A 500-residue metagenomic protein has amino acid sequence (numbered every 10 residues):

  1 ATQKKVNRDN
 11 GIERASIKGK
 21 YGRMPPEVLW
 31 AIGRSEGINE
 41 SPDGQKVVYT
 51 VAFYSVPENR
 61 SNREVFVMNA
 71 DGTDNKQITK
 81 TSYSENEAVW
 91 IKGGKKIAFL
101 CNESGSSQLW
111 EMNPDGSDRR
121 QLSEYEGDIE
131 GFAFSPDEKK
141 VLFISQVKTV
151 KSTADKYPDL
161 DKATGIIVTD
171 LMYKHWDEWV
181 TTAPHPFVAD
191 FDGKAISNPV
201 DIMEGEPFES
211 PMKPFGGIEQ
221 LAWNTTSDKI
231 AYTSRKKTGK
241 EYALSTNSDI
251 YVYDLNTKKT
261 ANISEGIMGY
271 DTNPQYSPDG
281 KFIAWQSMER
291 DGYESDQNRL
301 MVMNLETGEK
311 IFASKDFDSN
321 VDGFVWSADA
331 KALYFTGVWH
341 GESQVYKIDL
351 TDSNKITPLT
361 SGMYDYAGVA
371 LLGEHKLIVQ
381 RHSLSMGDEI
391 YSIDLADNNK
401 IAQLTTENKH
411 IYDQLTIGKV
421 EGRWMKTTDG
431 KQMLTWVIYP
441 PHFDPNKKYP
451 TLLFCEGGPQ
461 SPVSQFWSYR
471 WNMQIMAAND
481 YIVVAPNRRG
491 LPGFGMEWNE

Functional and structural regions predicted by a protein language model:
Q3-E13, E36-G37, F134, F143-V150 (+1 more regions): N-terminal targeting or regulatory segments adjacent to alpha/beta-hydrolase or S9 domains
Q3-S16, R63, Q146-G205, T233-D249 (+2 more regions): Predominantly five- to eight-bladed beta-propeller fold
E27-R63: Beta-strand-rich domains and repeat architectures in extracellular enzymes and scaffolds, especially beta-propellers
I32-V47, S82-L100, R119, E126-V141 (+13 more regions): Conserved beta-propeller blade repeats
P57-R63, N102-S107, E178-T182, E241-S248 (+3 more regions): Short, solvent-exposed loop/turn segments at conserved positions within beta-propeller repeat blades
E64-F66, Q108-W110, H185-F187, D249-Y251 (+3 more regions): A short loop-to-beta-strand structural motif that recurs across blades of beta-propeller domains
N69-T73, N113-S117, F191-K194, D254-K258 (+3 more regions): Short loop/turn segments that connect beta-strands within beta-propeller blades
A367-E500: Serine-hydrolase catalytic core recognition
